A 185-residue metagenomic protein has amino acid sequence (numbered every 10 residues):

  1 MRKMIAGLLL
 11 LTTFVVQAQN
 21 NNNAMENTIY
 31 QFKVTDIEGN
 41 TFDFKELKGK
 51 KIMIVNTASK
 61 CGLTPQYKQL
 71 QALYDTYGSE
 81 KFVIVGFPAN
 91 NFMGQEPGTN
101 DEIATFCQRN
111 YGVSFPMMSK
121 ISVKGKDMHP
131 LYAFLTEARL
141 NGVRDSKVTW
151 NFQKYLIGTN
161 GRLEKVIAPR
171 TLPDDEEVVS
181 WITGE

Functional and structural regions predicted by a protein language model:
M1-A24: Bacterial Sec-dependent N-terminal signal peptides
Q19-K45, P65, P130: N-terminal "domain-start" segment that seeds a small globular fold
D36, N56-K60: Amphipathic alpha-helical repeat scaffolds
K50-K51, K60, T64-P88, Q108-Y111: Conserved helix-turn-beta segment immediately C-terminal to the redox Cys motif in thioredoxin-like folds
K81-G98, V113-G125: Thiol-based oxidoreductase modules, predominantly thioredoxin-like and allied folds used for disulfide exchange
D101-T149: Short, internal strand/loop/helix patches that form the active-site neighborhood or redox-interaction surface
P130-A133, E137-E185: Thiol-/selenol-based redox modules, centered on thioredoxin-like and closely related oxidoreductase domains
